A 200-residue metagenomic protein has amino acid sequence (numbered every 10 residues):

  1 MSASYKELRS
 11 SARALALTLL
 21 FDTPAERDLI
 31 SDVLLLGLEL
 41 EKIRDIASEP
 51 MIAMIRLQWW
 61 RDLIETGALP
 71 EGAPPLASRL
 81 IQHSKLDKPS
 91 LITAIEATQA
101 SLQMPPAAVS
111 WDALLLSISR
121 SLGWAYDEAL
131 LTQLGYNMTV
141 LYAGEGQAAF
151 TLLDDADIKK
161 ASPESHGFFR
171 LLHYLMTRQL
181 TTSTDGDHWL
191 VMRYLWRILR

Functional and structural regions predicted by a protein language model:
M1-R61, P70-I81, S90-T98, A108-R120 (+1 more regions): Catalytic cores of Mg2+-dependent Asp-rich isoprenoid enzymes
I64: Glycine-rich loop at the start of a catalytic domain that most often binds anionic cofactors/ligands
K85-D87: Ligand-binding beta-strand-loop-alpha-helix segment within the catalytic cores of soluble metabolic enzymes
S101-Q103: Short, flexible active-site loops
